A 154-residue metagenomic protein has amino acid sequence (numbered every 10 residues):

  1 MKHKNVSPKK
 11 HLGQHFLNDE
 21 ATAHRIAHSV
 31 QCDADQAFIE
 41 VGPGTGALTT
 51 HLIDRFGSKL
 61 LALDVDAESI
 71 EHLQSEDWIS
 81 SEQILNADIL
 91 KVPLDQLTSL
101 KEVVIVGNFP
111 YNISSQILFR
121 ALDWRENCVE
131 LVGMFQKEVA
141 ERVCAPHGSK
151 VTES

Functional and structural regions predicted by a protein language model:
M1-S154: Catalytic cores of RNA-modifying enzymes
